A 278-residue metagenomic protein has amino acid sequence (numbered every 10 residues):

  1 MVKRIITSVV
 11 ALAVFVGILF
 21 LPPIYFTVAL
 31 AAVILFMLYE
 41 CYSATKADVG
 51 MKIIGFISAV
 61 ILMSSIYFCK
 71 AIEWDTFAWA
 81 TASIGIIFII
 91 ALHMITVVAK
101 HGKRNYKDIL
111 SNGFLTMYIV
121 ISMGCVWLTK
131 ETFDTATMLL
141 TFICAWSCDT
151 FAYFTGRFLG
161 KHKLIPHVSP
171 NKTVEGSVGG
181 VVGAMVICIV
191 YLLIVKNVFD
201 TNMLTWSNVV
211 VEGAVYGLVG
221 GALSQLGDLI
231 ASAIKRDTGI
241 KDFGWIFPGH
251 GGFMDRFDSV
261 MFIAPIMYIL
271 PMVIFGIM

Functional and structural regions predicted by a protein language model:
M1-L218: Membrane-embedded alpha-helical bundles of polytopic integral membrane proteins
Y153-G156, K235, I263: Generic transmembrane alpha-helix signature in multi-pass membrane proteins, especially transporters/channels
A184-M185, R256, I263, M272: Hydrophobic transmembrane alpha-helices of multi-pass small-molecule transporters
L223-S224: Hydrophobic, small-residue-rich transmembrane alpha-helices and their short perimembrane loops in multi-pass membrane
R236-S259: Interfacial loop-to-transmembrane junctions
M261-F262, Y268: Hydrophobic alpha-helical transmembrane segments of integral membrane proteins, especially lipid-exposed positions
I269-M278: Juxtamembrane boundary at the C-terminal end of a transmembrane helix
